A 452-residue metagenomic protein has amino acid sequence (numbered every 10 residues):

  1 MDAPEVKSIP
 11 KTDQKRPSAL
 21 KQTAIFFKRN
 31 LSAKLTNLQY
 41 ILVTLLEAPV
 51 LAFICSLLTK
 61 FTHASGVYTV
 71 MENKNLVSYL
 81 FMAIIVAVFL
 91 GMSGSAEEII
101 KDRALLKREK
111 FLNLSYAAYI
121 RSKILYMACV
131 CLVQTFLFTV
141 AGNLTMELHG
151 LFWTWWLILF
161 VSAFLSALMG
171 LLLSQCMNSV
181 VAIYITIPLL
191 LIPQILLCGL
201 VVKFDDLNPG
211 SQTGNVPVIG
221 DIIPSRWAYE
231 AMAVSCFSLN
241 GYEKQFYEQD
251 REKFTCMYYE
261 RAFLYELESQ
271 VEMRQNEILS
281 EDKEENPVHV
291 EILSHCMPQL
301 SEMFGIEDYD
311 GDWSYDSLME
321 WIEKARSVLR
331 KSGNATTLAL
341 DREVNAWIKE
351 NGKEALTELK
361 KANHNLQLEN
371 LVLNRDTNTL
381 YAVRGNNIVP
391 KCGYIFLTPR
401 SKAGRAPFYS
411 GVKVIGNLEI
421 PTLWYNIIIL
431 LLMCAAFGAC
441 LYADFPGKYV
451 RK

Functional and structural regions predicted by a protein language model:
M1-I9, V383-N386: Short, non-transmembrane cytosolic segments of multipass membrane proteins
V6-E47: Aromatic- and glycine-rich beta-strand/loop motifs that create alpha-glucan
L31-K452: Membrane-spanning alpha-helical segments of multipass transporters and channels
